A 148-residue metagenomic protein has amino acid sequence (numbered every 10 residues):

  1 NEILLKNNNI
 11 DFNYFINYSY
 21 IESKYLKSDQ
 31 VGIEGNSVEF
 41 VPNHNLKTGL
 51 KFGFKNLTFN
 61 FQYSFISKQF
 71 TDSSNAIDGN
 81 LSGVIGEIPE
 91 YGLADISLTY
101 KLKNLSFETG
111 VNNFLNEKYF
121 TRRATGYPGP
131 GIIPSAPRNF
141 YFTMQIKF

Functional and structural regions predicted by a protein language model:
N1-S74, L115, T143-Q145: Gram-negative outer-membrane beta-barrel transporters
N8, V38-N43, E87-Y91, P134-A136: Short sequence motifs at beta-strands and strand-loop junctions characteristic of Gram-negative outer-membrane
N9-N13, V84, N104-G110: Phosphate-binding glycine-rich loops and adjacent basic patches that engage nucleotide phosphates, nucleic-acid
Q30-S37, N80-G86, Y127-I132: Extracellular loop and loop/strand-boundary signature of outer-membrane beta-barrel proteins
F52, N56, S82, I132-P134: Polar low-complexity intrinsically disordered regions enriched in Ser/Thr and small residues
G53-F54, I88, K101-L102: Structural motif
F65-I77, T99-F148: C-terminal beta-signal and adjacent terminal beta-strands/loops of Gram-negative outer-membrane beta-barrel proteins
L93-S97: Short glycine-rich, acidic/polar surface loops and turns
